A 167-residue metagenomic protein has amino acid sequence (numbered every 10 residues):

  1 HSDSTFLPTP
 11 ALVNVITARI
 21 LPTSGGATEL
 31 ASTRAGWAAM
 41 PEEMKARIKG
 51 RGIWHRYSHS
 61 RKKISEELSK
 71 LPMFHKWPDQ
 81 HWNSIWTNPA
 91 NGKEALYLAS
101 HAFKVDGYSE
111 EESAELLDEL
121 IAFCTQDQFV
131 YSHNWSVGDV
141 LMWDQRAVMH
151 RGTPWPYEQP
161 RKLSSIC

Functional and structural regions predicted by a protein language model:
H1-V140, Q145-C167: Non-heme Fe(II) oxygenase catalytic core, chiefly the N-lobe of the double-stranded beta-helix
